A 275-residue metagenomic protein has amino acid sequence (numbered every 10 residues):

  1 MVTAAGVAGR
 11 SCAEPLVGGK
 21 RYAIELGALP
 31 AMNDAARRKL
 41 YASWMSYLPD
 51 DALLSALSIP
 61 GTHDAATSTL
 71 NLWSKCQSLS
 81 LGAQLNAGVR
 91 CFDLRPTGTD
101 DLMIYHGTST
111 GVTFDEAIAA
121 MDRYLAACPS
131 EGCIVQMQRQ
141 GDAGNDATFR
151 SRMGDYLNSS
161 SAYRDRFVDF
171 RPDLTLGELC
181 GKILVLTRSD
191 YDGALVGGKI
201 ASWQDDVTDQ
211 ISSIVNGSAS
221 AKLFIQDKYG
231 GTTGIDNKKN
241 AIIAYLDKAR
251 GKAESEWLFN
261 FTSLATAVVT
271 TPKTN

Functional and structural regions predicted by a protein language model:
V2-A87, D100-A127, G132, G193 (+3 more regions): Long, acidic (Asp/Glu-rich), low-complexity accessory segments flanking structured domains
T62, T97, Q138-D142, R188-D190 (+1 more regions): Active-site beta-loop-alpha junctions enriched in small/polar residues
S80, T113, F167-G177: Short, structural beta-strand-to-alpha-helix junction motif
A87-R90, P129-I134, A162-Y163, L179-I183 (+1 more regions): Loop/turn elements at helix/coil->beta-strand transitions in domains of secreted/extracellular proteins
V89, L94-L102, D142, D146: Aromatic-lined carbohydrate-binding surfaces of glycoside hydrolases
R95, V135, V185: Conserved, mostly hydrophobic/aromatic
D115-A162: Catalytic cores of phosphodiester-bond-cleaving enzymes
L186-R188, D192-N275: C-terminal active-site rim and adjoining tail of enzyme catalytic domains
